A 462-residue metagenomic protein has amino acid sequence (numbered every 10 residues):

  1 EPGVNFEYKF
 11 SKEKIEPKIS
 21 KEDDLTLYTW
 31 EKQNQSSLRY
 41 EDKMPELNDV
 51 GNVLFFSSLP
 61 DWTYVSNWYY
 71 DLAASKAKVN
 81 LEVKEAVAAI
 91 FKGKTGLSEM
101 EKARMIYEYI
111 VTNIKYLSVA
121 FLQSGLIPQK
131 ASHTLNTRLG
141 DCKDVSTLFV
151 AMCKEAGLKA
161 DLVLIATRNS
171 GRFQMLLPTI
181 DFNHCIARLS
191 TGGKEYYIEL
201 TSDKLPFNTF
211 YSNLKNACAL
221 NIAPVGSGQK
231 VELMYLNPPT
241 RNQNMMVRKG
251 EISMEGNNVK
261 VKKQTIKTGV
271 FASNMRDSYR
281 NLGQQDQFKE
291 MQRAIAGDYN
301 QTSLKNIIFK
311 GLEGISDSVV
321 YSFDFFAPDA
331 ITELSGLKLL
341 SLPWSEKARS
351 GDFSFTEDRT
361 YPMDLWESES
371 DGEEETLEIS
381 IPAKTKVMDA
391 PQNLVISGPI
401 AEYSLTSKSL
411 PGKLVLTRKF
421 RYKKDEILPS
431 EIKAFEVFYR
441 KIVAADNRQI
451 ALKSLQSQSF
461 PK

Functional and structural regions predicted by a protein language model:
E1-K462: A sensor for short, sequence-defined functional sites
